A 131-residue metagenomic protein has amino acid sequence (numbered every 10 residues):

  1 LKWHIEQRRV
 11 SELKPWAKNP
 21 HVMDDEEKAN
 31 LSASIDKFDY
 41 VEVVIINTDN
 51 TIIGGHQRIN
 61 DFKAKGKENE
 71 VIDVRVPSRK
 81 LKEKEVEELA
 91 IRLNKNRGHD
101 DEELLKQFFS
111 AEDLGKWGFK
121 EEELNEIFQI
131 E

Functional and structural regions predicted by a protein language model:
L1-E131: Aromatic/glycine/proline-enriched transmembrane-helix motif characteristic of membrane-embedded glycan-assembly enzymes
